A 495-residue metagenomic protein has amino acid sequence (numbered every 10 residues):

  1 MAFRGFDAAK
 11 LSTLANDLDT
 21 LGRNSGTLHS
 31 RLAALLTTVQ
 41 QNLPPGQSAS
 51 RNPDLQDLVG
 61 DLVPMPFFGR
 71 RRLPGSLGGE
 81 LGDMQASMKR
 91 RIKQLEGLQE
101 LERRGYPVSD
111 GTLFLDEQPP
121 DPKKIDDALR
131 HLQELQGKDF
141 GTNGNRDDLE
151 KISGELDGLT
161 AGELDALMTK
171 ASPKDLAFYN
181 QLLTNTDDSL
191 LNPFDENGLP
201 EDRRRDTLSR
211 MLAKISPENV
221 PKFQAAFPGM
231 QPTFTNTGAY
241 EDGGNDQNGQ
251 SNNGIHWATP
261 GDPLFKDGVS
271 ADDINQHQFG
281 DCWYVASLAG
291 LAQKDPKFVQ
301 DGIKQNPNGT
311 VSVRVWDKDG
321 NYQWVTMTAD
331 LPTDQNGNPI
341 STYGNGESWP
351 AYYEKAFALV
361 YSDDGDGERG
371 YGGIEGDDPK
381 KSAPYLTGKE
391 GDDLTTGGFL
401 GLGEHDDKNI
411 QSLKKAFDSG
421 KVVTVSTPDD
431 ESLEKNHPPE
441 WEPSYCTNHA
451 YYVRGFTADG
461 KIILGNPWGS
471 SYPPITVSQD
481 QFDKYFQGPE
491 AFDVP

Functional and structural regions predicted by a protein language model:
M1-G154, G162-T169: N-terminal secretion-targeting helices of virulence/extracellular proteins, encompassing both classical Sec signal
D7, T160, S172, S216 (+2 more regions): Helix N-cap and loop-to-helix transition residues
A33-L36, Q56, G60, G78 (+15 more regions): Generic detector of well-ordered alpha-helical segments enriched in charged/polar residues, highlighting helical
L35-Q40, K304-V315: Acidic helix-start/capping segments at beta-turn-to-alpha-helix junctions
G105-F234: Non-catalytic all-alpha helical scaffold/repeat segments
G229-Q250, A258-D295, T310-F456, I463-P495: Predominantly the structural core of cysteine protease catalytic domains
P296-Q305: Surface-exposed patches in mature extracellular/periplasmic domains of secreted proteins
Q305-N306, F456-A458: Generic beta-strand structural signal
